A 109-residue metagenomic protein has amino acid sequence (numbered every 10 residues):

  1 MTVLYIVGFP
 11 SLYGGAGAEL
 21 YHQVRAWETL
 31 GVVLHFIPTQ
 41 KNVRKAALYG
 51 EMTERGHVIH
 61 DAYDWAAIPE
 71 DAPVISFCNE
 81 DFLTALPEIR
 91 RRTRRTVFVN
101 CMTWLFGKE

Functional and structural regions predicted by a protein language model:
M1-L4: Extreme N-terminal starter segment of soluble prokaryotic enzymes
I6-G8, T39-K41, C101: Cofactor-binding loop segments of dinucleotide-utilizing enzymes, especially the Rossmann-like FAD- and NAD(P)+-binding
V7-H22: A short, glycine/small-residue-rich beta-strand->loop->alpha-helix junction that serves as a flexible
V24, E28, L86-T93: Surface-exposed amphipathic alpha-helices with a cationic face
E28-P69: Conserved nucleotide-sugar phosphate-binding/catalytic loop shared by glycosyltransferases and other
K41-Y49, F82-A85, L105-K108: Short, charged/polar "capping" segments at the starts of alpha-helices and the immediately preceding loops
A67-F82: Short, well-ordered secondary-structure micro-motifs within conserved domains or adaptor modules
P73-S76, R90-G107: Active-site proximal beta-strand in glycosyltransferases
